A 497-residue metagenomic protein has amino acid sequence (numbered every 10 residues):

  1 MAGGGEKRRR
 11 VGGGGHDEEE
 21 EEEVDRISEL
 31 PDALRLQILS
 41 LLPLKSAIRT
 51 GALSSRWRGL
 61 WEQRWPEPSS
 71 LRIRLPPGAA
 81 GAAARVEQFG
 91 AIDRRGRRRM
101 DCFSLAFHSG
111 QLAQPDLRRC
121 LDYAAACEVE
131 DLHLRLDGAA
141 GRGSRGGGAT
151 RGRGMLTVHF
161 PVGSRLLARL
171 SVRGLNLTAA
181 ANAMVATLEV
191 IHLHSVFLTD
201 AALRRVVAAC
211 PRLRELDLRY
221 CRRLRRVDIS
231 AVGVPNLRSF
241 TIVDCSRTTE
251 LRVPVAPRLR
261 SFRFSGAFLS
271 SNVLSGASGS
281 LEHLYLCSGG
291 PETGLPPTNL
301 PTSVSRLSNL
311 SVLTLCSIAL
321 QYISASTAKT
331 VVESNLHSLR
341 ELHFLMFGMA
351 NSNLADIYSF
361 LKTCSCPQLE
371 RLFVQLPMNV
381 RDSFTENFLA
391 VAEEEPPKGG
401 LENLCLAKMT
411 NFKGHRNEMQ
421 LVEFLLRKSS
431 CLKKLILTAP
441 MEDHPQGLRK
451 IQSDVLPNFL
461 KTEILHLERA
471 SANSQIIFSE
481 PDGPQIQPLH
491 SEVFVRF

Functional and structural regions predicted by a protein language model:
M1-E18, Q368-E370, V380-A390, G400-K408 (+1 more regions): C-terminal capping region of solenoid repeat domains
A2, E19-R222, I229-A231: Leucine-rich repeat
L41, P77-Q88, R95, S109-L117 (+10 more regions): Leucine-rich repeat
W57, E282-I323, E341-G348: C-terminal amphipathic alpha-helical segment
S69-I73, F103-A106, E130-R135, A168-R173 (+11 more regions): Conserved hydrophobic beta-strand positions in leucine-rich repeat
D122-Y123, G146-R165, A181-L188, R204-P211 (+11 more regions): A structural signal for leucine-rich repeat
A277-E292, E402, N411, S429-L432: Leucine-rich repeat domain C-terminal region
